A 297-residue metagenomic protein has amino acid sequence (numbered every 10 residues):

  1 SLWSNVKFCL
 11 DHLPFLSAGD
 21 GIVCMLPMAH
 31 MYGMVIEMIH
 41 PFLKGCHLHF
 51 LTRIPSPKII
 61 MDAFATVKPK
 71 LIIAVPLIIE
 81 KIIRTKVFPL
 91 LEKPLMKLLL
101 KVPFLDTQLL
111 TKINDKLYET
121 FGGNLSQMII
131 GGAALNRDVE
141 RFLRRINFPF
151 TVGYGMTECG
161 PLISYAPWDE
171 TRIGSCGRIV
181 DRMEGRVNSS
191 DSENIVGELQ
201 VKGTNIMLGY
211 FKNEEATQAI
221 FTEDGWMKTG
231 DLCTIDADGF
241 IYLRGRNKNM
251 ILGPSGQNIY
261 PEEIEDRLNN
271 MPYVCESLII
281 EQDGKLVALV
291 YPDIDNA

Functional and structural regions predicted by a protein language model:
W3-G21, M28-D115: Conserved AMP-binding/adenylation subdomain of ANL enzymes
A18-G19, L125, E223: Phosphate-coordination loops involved in phosphoryl transfer and adenosine-cofactor binding
G45, I72-V75, G185, G239 (+2 more regions): Residue-level signal for inorganic ion chemistry
P69-I73, I82-T171, C275: Gly/Ser/Thr-rich phosphate-binding loop
R145-Y210: Conserved mid-sequence domains
I179, D191-G253: Conserved ATP-binding/catalytic segment of the ANL
G230-L232, N270-I294: C-terminal boundary motif of the adenylate-forming
